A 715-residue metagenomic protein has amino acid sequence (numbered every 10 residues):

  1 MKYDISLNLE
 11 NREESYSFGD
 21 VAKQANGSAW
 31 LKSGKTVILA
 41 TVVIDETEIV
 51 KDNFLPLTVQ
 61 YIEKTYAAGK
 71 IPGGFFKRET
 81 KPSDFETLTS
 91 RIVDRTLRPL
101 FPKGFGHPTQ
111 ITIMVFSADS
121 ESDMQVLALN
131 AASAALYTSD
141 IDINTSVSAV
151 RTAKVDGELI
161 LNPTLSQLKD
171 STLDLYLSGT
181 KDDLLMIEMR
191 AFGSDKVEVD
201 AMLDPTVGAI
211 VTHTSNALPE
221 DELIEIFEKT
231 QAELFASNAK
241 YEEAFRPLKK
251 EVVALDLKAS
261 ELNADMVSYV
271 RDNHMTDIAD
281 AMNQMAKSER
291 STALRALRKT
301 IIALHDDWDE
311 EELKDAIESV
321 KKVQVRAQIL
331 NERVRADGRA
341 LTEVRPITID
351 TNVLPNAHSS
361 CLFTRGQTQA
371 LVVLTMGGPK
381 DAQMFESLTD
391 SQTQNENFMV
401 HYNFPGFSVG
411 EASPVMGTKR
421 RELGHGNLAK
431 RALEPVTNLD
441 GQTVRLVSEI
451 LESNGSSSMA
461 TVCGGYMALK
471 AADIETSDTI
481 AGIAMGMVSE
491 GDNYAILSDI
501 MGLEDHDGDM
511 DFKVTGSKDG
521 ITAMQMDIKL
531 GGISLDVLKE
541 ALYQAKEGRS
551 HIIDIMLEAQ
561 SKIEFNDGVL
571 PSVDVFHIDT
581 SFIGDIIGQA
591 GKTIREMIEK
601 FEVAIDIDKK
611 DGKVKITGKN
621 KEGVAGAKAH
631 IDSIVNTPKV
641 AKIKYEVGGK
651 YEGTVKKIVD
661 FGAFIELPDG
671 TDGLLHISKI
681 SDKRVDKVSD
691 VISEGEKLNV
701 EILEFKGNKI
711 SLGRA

Functional and structural regions predicted by a protein language model:
M1-D45, V253-T393, P571-D585, T593 (+1 more regions): Extended amphipathic alpha-helical scaffolds
A25-T109, V115-S122, K181, E188-A191 (+7 more regions): Glycine-rich, flexible beta-strand/loop modules in the N-terminal catalytic cores of phosphate-handling
G27-A29, S122-D140, T351-L374, N454-I474 (+1 more regions): Conserved phosphate/anionic-ligand binding catalytic regions in large, soluble enzymes, centered on
N53-E63, A128-A131, W308-D315, S319 (+6 more regions): Conserved glycine-bearing catalytic or ligand-binding loops at nucleotide- and phosphate-handling centers of large
R95-K103, T138-I141, G378, P405-G410 (+11 more regions): Conserved helix-loop functional segments at active or binding sites
K103-T109, N144-S146, S237-A254, S288-E289 (+8 more regions): Flexible, glycine/charged-enriched surface loops at secondary-structure junctions
D142-A281, L469-I563: Mobile "lid/hinge" segments at catalytic clefts and subdomain interfaces of large enzymes
V569, T580-A715: Single-stranded RNA-binding regions, centering on S1/OB-family and related RNA-binding modules
